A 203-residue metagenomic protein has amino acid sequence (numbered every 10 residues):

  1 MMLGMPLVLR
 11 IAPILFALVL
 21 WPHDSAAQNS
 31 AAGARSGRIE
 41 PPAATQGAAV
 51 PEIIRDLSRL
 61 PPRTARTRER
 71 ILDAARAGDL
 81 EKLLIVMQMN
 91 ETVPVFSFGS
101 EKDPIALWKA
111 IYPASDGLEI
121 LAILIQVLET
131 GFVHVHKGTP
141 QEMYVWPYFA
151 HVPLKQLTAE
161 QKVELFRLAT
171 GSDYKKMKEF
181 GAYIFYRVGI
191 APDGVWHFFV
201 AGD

Functional and structural regions predicted by a protein language model:
M1-A12: Bacterial N-terminal signal peptides that target proteins for export
R10-L20: Bacterial N-terminal signal peptides
S25-N29: Boundary at the C-terminal end of the N-terminal hydrophobic targeting segment
A31-E69, E81-D203: C-terminal-biased regions
L72: Short basic-aromatic helix/loop recognition motifs at nucleic-acid and histone-peptide binding interfaces
